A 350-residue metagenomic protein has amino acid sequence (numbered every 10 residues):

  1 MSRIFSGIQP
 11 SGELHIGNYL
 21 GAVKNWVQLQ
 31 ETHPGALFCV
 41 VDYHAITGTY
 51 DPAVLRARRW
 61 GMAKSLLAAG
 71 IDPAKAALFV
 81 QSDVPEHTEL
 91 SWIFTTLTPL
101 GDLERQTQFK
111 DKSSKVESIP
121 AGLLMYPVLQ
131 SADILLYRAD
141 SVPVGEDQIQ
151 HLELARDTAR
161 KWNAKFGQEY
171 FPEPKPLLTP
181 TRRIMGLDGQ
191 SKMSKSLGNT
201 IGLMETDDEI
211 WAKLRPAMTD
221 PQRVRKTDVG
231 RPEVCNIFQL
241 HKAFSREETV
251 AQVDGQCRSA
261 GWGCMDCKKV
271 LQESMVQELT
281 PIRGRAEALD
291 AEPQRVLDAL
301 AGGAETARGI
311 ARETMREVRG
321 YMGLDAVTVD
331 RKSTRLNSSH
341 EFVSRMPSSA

Functional and structural regions predicted by a protein language model:
S2-A132, R283, E287: N-terminal Rossmann-like or analogous alpha/beta NTP/dinucleotide-binding catalytic cores that position adenine
I16, Q150, R156-R335: Conserved nucleotide- and phosphate/pyrophosphate-binding catalytic cores in adenylate/nucleotidyl-handling enzymes
A63, G70, T98-G101, A139 (+3 more regions): A generic secondary-structure signal for well-formed alpha-helical elements
L100-E104, L136-P143, S245-V253, R283: Short helix-capping/linker segments at secondary-structure and domain boundaries
V116-W162, M185: Internal, conserved structured core segments that host functional sites
K332, L336-A350: Single conserved hydrophobic/aromatic residue that forms the stacking wall/gate of nucleotide- or nucleobase-binding
